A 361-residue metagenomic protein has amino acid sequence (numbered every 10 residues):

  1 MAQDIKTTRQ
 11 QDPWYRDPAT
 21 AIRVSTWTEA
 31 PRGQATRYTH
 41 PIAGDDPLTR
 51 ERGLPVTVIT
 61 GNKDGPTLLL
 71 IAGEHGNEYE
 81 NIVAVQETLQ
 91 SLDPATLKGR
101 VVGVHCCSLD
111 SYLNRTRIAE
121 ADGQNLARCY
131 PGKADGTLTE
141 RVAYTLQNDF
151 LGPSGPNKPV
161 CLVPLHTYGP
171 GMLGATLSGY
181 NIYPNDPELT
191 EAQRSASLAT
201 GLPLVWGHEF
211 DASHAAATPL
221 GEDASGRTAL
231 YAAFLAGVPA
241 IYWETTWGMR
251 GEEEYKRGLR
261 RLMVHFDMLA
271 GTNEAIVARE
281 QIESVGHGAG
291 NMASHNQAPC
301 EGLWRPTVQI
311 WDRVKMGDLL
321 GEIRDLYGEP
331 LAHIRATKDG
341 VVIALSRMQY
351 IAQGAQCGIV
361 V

Functional and structural regions predicted by a protein language model:
A2-V361: Structured catalytic-domain cores with a bias toward divalent-metal coordination
